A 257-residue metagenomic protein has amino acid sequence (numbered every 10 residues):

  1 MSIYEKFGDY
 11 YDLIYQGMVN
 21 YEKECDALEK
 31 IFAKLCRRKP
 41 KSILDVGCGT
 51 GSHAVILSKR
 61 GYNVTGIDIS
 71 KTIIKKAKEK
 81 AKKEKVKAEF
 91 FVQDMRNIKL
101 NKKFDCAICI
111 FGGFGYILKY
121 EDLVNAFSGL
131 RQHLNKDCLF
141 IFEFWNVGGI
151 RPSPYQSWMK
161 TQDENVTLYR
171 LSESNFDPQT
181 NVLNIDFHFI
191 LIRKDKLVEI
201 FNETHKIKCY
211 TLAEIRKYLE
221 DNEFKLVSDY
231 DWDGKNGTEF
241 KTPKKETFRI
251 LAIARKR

Functional and structural regions predicted by a protein language model:
M1-K41: Conserved class I S-adenosyl-L-methionine
G47: Conserved S-adenosyl-L-methionine
G51-N97: Class I SAM-dependent methyltransferase SAM/SAH-binding core
K99-C106: A short acidic, Gly/Pro-enriched loop at the edge of an enzyme's catalytic core that lines a small-molecule cofactor
I110-G112: Residues lining the SAM
V124-K136: A short glycine-rich, Lys/Arg-flanked "PGG" loop and its adjoining helix->strand segment in the class I
I141-R216: SAM-dependent methyltransferase
K206-R257: C-terminal lobe and adjacent flexible extensions of AdoMet/dcAdoMet transferase-like proteins
